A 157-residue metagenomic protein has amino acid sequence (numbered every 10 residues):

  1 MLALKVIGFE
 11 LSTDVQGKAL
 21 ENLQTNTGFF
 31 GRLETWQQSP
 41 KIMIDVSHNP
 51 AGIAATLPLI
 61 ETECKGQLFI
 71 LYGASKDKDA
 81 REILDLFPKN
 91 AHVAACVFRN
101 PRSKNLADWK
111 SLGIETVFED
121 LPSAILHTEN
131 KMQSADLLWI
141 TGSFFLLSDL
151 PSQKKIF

Functional and structural regions predicted by a protein language model:
M1-H92: Nucleotide phosphate-binding/pyrophosphate-handling subdomain across enzymes that bind or process nucleotide phosphates
K5, K41-I42, I83-L137: C-terminal helical cap/extension that packs against the catalytic core of soluble nucleotide-cofactor enzymes
L20-Q24, G31, A94-K110, K154-F157: Flexible, gly/pro- and Lys/Arg-enriched active-site loops
H48-N49, S75-D77, R99-P101, F144-L146: Short glycine-rich anion-binding loops that position phosphate/pyrophosphate groups of nucleotides and phosphorylated
I53-A54, A80-E82, N105-L106, D149-S152: Short glycine-/acidic-enriched loop or helix-start segments at secondary-structure transitions that form or flank
L57-L59, L84-F87, D108-K110, Q153-F157: Short, glycine/charged-enriched secondary-structure capping and boundary segments
L71-G73, C96, T141: Short hydrophobic segments within beta-strands
S143-F157: Glycine/aspartate-rich loop-and-adjacent alpha/beta segment that forms the canonical ThDP
